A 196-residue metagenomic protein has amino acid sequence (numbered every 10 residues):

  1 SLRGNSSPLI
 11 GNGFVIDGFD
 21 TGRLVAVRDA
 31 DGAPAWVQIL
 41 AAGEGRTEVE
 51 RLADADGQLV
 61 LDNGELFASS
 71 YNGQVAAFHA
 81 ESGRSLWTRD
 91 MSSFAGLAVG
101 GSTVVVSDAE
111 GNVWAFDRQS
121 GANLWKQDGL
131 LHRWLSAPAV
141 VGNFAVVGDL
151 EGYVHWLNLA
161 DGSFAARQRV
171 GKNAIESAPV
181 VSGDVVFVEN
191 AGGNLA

Functional and structural regions predicted by a protein language model:
S1-N12, V37-D62, R84-G101, N123-V141 (+1 more regions): Extracytoplasmic beta-rich repeat domains
F19-D20, S70-Y71, D108-A109, D149-L150 (+1 more regions): Structural signature of WD-repeat beta-propellers
V25, A76, W114-A115, H155 (+1 more regions): WD40 beta-propeller blade core
R28-G32, H79-S82, D117-S120, N158-G162: Short loop/turn segments that connect beta-strands within beta-propeller blades
T103-R118, A122-W156: Loop/turn-rich, solvent-exposed surfaces of beta-rich toroidal or solenoidal domains
S120, D149-G193: C-terminal closing repeat unit and adjoining cap/tail of repeat-based domains
